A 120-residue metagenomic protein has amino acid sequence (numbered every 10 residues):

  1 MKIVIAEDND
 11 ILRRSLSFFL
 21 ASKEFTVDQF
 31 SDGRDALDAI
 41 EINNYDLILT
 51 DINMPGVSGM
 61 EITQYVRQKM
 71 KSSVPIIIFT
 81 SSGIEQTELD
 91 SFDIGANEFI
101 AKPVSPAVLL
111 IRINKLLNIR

Functional and structural regions predicted by a protein language model:
E7: Conserved acidic carboxylate
D10-D28, L116: Two-component/phosphorelay signaling modules centered on CheY-like receiver
R13, P55, I84, K102-P103: The feature encodes the CheY-like receiver
Q29-L47: Acidic, metal-coordinating helix/loop segments flanking the phosphotransfer/catalytic sites of two-component signaling
F79-T80: Hydrophobic/aromatic residues positioned on beta-strands within the core alpha/beta folds
V104-I113: C-terminal output helix
